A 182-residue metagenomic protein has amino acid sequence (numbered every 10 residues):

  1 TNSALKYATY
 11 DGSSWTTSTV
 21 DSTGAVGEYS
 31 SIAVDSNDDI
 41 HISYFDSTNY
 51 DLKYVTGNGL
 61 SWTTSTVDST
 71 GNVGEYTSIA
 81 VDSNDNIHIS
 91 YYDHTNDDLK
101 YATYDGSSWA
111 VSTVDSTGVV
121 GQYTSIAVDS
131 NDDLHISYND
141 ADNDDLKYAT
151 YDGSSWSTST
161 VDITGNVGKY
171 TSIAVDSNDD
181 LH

Functional and structural regions predicted by a protein language model:
T1-H182: Extracellular, repeat-based ectodomains that mediate carbohydrate processing or recognition
